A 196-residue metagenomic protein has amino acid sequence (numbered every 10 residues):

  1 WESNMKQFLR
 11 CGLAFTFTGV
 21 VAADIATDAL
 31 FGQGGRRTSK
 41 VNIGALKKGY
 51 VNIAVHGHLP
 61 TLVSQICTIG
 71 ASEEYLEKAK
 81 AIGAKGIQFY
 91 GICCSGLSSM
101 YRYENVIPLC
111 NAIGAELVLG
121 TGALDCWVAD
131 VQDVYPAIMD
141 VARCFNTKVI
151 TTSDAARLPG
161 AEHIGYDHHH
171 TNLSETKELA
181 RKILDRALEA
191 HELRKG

Functional and structural regions predicted by a protein language model:
W1-G196: Metallocofactor- and cofactor-centric catalytic cores in central/energy metabolism, strongly enriched
